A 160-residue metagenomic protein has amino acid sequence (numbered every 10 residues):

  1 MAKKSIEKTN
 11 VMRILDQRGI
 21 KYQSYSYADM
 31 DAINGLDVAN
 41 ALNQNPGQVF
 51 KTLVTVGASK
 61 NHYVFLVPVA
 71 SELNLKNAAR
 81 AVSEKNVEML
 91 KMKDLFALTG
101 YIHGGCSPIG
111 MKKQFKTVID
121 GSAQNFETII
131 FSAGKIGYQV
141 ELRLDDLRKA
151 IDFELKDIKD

Functional and structural regions predicted by a protein language model:
M1-D160: Extended, low-hydrophobicity, polar/charged segments
